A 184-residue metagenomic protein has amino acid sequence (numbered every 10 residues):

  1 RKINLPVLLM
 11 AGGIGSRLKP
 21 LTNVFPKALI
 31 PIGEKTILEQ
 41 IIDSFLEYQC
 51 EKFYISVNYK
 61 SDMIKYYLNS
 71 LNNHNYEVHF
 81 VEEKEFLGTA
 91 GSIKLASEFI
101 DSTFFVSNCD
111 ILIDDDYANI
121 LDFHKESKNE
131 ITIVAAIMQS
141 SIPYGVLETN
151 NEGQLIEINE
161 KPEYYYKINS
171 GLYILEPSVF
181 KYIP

Functional and structural regions predicted by a protein language model:
I3-D62: N-terminal glycine-rich phosphate-binding loop and ensuing alpha1 helix
I30, F105, Y166, L172-Y173: Residues that recognize and position ribonucleotide moieties
I32, L147-N150, I174-L175: Short beta-strand-to-turn element immediately C-terminal to the catalytic PLP-Schiff-base lysine in fold type I
Y59, S107, I174-L175: A conserved hydrophobic position in a structured secondary element of the catalytic/binding core that shapes
K65, N69-N151: Conserved beta-loop-beta/alpha segment of the NTase-like Rossmann-fold superfamily that binds/positions NTPs
D101-S102, G171-Y182: Conserved nucleotide-sugar donor-binding and metal-coordinating catalytic region shared by glycosyltransferases
T149-Y166: Short, flexible, basic/aromatic active-site loop/helix in glycosyltransferases
